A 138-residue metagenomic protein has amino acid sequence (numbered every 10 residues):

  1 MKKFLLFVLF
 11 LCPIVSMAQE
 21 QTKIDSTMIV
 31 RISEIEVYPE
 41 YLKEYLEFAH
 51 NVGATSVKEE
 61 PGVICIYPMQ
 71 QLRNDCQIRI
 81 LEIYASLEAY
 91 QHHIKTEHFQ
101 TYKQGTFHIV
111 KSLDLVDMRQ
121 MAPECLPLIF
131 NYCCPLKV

Functional and structural regions predicted by a protein language model:
M1-T22: Bacterial Sec-dependent N-terminal signal peptides
K3-F4, I32, I94, Q104: Hydrophobic alpha-helical segments, especially transmembrane helices and their immediate juxtamembrane helical caps
Q19-V30, Y67-N74, K103-V138: Glycine-rich beta-strand-turn "strand-cap" elements at beta-sheet edges
E20, A54-R79: Short, glycine- and small/hydrophobic-rich beta-strand elements in well-ordered beta-sheets
I24, T55-C65, I83-M118: An amphipathic, aromatic/His-enriched active-site/gating alpha helix that lines ligand/cofactor pockets
T27-K58: N-terminal targeting signals for Sec/Tat export/insertion, comprising classic cleavable signal peptides
E36, L81-I83: Short hydrophobic/aromatic beta-strand micro-patches that form the beta-sheet surface supporting nucleotide- or nucleic
